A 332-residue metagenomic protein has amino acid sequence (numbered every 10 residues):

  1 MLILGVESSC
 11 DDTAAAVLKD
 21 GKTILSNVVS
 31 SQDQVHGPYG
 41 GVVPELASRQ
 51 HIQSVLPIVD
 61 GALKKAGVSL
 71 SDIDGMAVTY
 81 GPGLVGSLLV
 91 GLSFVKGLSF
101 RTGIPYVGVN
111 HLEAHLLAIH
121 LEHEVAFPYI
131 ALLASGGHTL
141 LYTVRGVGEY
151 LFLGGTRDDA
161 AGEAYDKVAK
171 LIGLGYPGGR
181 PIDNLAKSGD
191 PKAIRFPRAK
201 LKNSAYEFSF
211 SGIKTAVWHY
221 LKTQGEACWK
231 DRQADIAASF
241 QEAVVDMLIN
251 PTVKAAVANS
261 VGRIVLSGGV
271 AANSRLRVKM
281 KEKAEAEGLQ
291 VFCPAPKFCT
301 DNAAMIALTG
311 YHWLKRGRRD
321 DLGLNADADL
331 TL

Functional and structural regions predicted by a protein language model:
L2-D72, V78-P82, H111, H115 (+1 more regions): N-terminal beta-alpha supersecondary unit
T13-L18, A131, T139-T143: Short beta-strand scaffold segments in enzyme catalytic cores
S69, N184-I264, N273-E287, L314-G317: A contiguous, well-structured pocket-lining segment that forms one wall/lid of small-molecule binding clefts in soluble
S69-Y80, S260-A271, F292-A295: Short glycine-rich phosphate-binding loop at a beta-alpha junction
I104, G108-I130, T309: Conserved phosphate-binding catalytic cores of ATP/NTP-utilizing and phosphoryl-transfer enzymes
G108, M280-M305: Conserved phosphate-binding/catalytic loops in two-lobed NTP-binding clefts
H115-L116, P294-L332: Glycine-rich phosphate-binding/hydrolytic loop that grips phosphoryl groups
G146-S188, K214-Q224: Glycine-rich phosphate-binding loop plus the immediately following alpha-helix
